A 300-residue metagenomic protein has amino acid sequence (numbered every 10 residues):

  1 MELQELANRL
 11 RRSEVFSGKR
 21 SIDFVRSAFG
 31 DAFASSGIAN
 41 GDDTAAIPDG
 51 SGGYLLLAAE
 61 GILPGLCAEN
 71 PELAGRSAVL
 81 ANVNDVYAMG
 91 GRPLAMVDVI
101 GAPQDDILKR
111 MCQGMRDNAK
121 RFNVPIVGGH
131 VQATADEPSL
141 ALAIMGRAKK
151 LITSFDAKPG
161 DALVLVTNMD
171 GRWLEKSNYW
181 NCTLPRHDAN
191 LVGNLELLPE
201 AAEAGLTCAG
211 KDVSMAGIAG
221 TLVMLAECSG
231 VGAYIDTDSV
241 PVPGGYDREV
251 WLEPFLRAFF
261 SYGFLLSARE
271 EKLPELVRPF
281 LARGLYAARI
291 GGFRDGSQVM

Functional and structural regions predicted by a protein language model:
M1-M300: Helix-biased detector of long, well-ordered alpha-helical tracts
